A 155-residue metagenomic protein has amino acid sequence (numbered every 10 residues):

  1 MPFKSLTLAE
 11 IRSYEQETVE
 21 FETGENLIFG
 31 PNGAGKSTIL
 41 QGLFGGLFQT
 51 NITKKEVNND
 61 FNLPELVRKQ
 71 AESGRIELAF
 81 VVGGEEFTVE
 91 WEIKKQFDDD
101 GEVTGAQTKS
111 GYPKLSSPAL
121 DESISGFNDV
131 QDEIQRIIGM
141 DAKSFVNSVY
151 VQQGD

Functional and structural regions predicted by a protein language model:
M1-D132, R136-N147: Extreme N-terminal "head/tail" segments of very large remodeling/mechanoenzyme assemblies
N147-D155: Short, intrinsically disordered, charge-balanced linker/junction segments flanking boundaries in proteins
